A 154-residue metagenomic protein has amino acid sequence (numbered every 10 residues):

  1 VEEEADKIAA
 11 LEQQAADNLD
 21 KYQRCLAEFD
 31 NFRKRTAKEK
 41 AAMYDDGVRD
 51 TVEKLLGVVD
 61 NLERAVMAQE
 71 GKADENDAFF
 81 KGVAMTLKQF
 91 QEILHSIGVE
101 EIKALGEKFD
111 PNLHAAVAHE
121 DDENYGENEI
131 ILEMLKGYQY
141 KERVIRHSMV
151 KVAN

Functional and structural regions predicted by a protein language model:
E2-D110: Charge-dense, E/K-rich amphipathic alpha-helical interfaces
E12, H114, R146: Short glycine-/polar-rich loops that comprise or flank the Walker A/P-loop and associated switch/sensor motifs
V58, F79, A116-V117, K136: Structured, basic alpha/beta domains of bacterial-type, RNA-associated proteins
L94, H114-A115, H119, V150: P-loop/Walker A NTP-binding module and the surrounding RecA-like catalytic core of P-loop NTPases
G106, N128-E129: Glycine-centered loop/turn motifs
P111-H114, E127: A short, glycine/Asx- and small/polar-enriched loop/turn that sits immediately N-terminal to a beta-strand
E129-N154: A hydrophobic membrane-anchoring alpha-helix module
